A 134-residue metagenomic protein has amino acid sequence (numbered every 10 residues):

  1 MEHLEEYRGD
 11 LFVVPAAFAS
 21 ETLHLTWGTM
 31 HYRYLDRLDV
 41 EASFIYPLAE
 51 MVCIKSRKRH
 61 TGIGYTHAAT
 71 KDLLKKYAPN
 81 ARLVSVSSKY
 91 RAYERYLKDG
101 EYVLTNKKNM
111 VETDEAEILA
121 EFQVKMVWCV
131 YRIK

Functional and structural regions predicted by a protein language model:
M1-K134: Domain-level signature for soluble enzymes in the chorismate/prephenate branch of the shikimate pathway
